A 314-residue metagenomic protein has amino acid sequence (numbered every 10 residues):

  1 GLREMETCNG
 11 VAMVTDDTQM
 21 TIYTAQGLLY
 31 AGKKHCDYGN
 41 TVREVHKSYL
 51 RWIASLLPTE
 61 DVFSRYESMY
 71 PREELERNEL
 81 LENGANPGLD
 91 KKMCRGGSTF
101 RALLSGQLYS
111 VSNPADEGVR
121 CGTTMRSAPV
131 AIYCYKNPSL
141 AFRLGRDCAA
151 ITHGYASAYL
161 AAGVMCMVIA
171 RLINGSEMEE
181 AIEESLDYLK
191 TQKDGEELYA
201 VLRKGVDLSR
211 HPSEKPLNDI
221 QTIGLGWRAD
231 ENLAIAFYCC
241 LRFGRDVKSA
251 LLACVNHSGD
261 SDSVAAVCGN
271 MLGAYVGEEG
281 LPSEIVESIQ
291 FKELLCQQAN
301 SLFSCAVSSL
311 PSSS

Functional and structural regions predicted by a protein language model:
G1-S314: Structured, active/binding-site neighborhoods that engage oxygen-rich ligands
